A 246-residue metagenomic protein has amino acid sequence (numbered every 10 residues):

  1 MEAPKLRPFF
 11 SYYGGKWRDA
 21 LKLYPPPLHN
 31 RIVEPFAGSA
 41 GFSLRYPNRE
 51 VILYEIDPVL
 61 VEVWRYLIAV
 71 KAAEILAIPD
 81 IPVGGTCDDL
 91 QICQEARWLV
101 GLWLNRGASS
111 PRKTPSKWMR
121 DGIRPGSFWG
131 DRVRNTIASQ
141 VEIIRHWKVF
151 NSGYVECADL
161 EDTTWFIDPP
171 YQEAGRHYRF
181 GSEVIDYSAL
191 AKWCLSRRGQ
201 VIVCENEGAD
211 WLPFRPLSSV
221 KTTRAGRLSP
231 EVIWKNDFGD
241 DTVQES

Functional and structural regions predicted by a protein language model:
M1-Y46: S-adenosyl-L-methionine
A20-P25, A138, Y187-C194: Short amphipathic alpha-helical segments and helix-helix/interface helices
V33, N48-Y54, D162-W165, W211-T223: Active-site regions of enzymes building and remodeling cell-envelope glycoconjugates
F36, D57, P170: Anionic group-transfer/hydrolysis microenvironments
F36-G41, T136, V203-A209: Short, polar loop motifs at secondary-structure junctions
R49-F150, V155: Class I S-adenosyl-L-methionine-dependent methyltransferase module
K148-E183: Active-site segment flanking the S-adenosylmethionine/decSAM binding pocket in AdoMet-dependent transferases
R179-S246: Long, positively charged, glycine-interspersed low-complexity recognition regions
